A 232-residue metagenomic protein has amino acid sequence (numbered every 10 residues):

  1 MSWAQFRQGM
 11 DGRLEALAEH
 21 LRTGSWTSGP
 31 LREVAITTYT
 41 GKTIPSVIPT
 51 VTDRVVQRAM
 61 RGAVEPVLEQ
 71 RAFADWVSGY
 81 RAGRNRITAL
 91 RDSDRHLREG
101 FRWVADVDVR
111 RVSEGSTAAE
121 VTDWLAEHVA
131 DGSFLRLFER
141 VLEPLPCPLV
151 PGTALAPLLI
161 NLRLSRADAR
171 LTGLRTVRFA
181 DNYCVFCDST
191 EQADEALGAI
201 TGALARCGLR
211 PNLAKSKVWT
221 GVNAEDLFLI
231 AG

Functional and structural regions predicted by a protein language model:
M1-V150: Conserved pre-catalytic core of RNA-dependent polymerases
S28-E33, P211-V218, L227: Generic preference for hydrophobic/aromatic residues in regular secondary structure cores
D75, L90-G221: Conserved polymerase palm-domain catalytic core
A224-G232: Short, low-order "capping/linker" segments at domain edges
